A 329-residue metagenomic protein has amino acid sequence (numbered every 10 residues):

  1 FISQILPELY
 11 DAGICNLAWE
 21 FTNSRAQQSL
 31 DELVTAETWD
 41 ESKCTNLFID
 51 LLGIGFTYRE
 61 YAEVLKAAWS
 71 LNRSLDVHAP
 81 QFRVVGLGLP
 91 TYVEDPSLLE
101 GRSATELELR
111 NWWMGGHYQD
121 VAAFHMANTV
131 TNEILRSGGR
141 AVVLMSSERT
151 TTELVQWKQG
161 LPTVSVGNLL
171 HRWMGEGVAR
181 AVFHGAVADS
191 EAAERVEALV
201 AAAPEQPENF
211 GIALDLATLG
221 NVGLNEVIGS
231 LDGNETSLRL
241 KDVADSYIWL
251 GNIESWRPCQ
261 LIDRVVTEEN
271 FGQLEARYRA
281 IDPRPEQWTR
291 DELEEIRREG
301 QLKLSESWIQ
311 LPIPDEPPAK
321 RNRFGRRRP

Functional and structural regions predicted by a protein language model:
F1-P329: Compositional signal for N-terminal targeting/processing segments
